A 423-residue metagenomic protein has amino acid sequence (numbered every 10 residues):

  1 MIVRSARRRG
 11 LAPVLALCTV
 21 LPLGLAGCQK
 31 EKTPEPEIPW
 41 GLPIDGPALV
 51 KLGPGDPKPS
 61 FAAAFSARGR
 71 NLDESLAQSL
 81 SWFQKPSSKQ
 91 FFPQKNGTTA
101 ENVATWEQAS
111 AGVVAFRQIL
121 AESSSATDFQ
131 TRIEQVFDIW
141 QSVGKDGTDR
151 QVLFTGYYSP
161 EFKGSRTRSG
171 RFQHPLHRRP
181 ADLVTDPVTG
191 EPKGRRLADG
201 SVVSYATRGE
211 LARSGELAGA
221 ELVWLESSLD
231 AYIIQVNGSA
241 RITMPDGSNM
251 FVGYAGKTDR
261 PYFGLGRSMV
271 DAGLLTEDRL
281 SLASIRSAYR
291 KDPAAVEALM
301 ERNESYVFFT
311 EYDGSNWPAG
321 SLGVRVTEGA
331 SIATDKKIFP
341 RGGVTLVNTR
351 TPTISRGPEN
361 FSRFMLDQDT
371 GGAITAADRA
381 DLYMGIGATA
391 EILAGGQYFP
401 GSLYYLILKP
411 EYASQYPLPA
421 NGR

Functional and structural regions predicted by a protein language model:
M1-R8: N-terminal secretory signal peptides that target proteins for export/translocation
R8-T19: Sec-dependent N-terminal signal peptides
G24-G27: C-terminal motif of bacterial Sec signal peptides marking the signal peptidase cleavage site
Q29-K32: Bacterial signal peptide processing site
P34-I38: C-terminal segment of N-terminal export signals and the immediately downstream linker at the start of the mature
W40-D313, G320-V324: Secretory/export targeting leaders with adjacent low-complexity proregions
D313-R423: C-terminal soluble interaction/assembly domains
